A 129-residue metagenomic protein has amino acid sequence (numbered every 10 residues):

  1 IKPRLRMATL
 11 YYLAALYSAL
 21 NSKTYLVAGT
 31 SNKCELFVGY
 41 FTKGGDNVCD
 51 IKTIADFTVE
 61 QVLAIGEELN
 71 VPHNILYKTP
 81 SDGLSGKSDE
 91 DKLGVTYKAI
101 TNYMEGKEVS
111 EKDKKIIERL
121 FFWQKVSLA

Functional and structural regions predicted by a protein language model:
I1-A129: ATP/NTP-dependent adenylation/nucleotidyl-transfer catalytic domains that generate, transfer, or process NMP-activated
